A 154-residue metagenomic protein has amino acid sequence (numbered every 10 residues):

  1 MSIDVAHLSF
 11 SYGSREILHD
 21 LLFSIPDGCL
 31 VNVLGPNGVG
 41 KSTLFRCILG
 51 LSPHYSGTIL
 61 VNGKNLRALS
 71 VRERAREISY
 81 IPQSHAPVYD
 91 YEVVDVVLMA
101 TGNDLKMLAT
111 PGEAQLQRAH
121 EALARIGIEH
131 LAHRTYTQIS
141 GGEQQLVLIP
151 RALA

Functional and structural regions predicted by a protein language model:
I3-V5, L18-D20, A132: Conserved structural motif at the start of ABC-family nucleotide-binding domains
L34-P36: The feature captures the beta-strand-to-loop junction immediately N-terminal to the Walker
L49: Helix-to-loop junction immediately C-terminal to a conserved catalytic motif
G57-N65, R74: Conserved ABC transporter NBD signature motif
L98, E113-L131: Conserved ABC ATPase "signature" region
T110, T135-I139, E143: Conserved ABC ATPase signature
I149: Hydrophobic anchor residue at the start of the ABC signature
